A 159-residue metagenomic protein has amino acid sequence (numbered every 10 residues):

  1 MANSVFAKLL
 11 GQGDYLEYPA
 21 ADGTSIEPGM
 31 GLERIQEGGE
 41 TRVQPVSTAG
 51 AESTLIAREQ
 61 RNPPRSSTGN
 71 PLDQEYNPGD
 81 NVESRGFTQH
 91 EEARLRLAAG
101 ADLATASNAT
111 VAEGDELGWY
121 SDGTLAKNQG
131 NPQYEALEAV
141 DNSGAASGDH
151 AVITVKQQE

Functional and structural regions predicted by a protein language model:
M1-E159: Surface-exposed, low-hydrophobicity beta-strand/loop segments enriched in small/polar/acidic residues
